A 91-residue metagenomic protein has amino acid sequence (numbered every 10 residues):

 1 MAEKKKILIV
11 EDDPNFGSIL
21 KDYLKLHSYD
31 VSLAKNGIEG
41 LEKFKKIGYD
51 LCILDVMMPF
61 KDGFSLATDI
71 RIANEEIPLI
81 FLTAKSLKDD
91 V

Functional and structural regions predicted by a protein language model:
M1-K6: Non-catalytic signal-transmission and effector/linker regions of two-component phosphorelay proteins
E11: Conserved acidic carboxylate
P14-S32: Two-component/phosphorelay signaling modules centered on CheY-like receiver
N36-E39, D62-S65: Acidic catalytic/metal-coordinating carboxylates
I47-I53: Active-site beta3 strand of CheY-like receiver
D55, T83: Active-site residues of response regulator receiver
P59, L87: The feature encodes the CheY-like receiver
D90-V91: Receiver (REC) domain alpha4 helix and immediately following alpha4-beta5 loop
